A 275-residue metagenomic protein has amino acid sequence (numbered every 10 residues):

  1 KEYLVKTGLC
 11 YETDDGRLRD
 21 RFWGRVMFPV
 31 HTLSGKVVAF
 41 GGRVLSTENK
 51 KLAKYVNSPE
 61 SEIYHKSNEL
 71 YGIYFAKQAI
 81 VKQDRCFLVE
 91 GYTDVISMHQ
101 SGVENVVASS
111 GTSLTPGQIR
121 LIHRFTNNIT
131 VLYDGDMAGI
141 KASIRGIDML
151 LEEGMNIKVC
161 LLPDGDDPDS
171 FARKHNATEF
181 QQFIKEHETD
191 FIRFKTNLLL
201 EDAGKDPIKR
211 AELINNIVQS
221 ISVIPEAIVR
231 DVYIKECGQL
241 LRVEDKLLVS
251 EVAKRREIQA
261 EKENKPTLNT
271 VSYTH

Functional and structural regions predicted by a protein language model:
K1-F125, I129, A142-S143: Phosphate-handling DNA/RNA-contact segment within nucleic-acid enzymes
T32-L33, K77-R85, T115-I129, D134-Y273: A charged alpha-helical hairpin associated with nucleic-acid processing machineries
